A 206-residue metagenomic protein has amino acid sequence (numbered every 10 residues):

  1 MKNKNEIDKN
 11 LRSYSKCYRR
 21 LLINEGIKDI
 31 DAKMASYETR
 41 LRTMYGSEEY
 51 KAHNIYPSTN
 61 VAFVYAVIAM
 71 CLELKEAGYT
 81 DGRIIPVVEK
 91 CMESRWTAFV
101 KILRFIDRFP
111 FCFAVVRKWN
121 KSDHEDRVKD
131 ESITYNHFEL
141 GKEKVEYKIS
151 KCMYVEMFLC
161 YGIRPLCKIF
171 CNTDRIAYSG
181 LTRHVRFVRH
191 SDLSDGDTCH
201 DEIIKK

Functional and structural regions predicted by a protein language model:
M1-L74: N-terminal, charged low-complexity regulatory/assembly segments
M34, P86, H190-D192: Proline- and acidic/polar-enriched loop/turn elements at helix boundaries
A62-I68, L72-Y161: Amphipathic interaction/junction segments at domain boundaries or subunit interfaces
Y65, T173, D197: Short, well-structured alpha-helical interface segments that form or flank functional binding sites
S132, S194-C199: Long alpha-helical, hydrophobic tracts
N136-S194: Short, hydrophobic/π-rich interface segment
T198-K206: C-terminal edge-of-domain segments
